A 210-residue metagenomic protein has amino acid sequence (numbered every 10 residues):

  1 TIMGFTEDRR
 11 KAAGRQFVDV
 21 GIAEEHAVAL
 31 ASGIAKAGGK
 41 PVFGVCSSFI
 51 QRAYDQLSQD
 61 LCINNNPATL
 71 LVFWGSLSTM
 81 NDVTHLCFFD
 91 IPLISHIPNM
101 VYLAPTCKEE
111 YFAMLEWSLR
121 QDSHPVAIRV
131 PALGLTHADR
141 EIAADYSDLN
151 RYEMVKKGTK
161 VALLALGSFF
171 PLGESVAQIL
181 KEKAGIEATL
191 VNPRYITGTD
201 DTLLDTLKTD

Functional and structural regions predicted by a protein language model:
T1, V191, D205-D210: Short, intrinsically disordered, charge-balanced linker/junction segments flanking boundaries in proteins
T1-V126, G134-L135: Thiamine diphosphate
G4-K11, F88-P92, H96-N99, E109-K183 (+1 more regions): Glycine-/acidic-rich phosphate or pyrophosphate-binding loops and their flanking alpha/beta elements
I22-H26, L86, A144, S168 (+1 more regions): Short secondary-structure boundary/capping elements
A35-G38, G158-K160, T209-D210: Short acidic/histidine-rich motifs immediately flanking catalytic phosphotransfer sites in two-component signaling
V45-I50, I186-L203: Acidic, glycine-rich catalytic loops of TOPRIM or P-loop NTPase phosphate-binding modules used across DNA replication
C46, F73, L166-S168, P193: Cofactor-binding loop segments of dinucleotide-utilizing enzymes, especially the Rossmann-like FAD- and NAD(P)+-binding
